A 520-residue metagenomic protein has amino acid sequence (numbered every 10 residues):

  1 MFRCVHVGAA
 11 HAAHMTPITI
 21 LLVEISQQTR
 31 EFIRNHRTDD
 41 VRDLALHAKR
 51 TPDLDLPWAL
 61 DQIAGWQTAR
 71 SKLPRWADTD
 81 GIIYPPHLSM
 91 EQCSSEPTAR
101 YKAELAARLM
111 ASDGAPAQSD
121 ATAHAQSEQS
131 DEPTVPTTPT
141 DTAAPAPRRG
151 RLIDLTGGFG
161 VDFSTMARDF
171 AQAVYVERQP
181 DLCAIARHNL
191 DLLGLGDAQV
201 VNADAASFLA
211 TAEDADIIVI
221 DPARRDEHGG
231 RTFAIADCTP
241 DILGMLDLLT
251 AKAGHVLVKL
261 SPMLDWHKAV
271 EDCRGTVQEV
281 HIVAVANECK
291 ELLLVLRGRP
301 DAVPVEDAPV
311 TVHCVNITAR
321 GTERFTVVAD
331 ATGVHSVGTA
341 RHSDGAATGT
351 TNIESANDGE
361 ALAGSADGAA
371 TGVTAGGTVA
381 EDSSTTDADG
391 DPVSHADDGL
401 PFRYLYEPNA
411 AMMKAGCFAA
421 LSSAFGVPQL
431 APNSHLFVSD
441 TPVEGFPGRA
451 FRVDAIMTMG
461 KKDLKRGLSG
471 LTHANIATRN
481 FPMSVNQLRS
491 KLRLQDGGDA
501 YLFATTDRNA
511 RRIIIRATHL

Functional and structural regions predicted by a protein language model:
M1-L520: SAM-dependent transferase fold signal centered on methyltransferase-like domains, encompassing both Class I
